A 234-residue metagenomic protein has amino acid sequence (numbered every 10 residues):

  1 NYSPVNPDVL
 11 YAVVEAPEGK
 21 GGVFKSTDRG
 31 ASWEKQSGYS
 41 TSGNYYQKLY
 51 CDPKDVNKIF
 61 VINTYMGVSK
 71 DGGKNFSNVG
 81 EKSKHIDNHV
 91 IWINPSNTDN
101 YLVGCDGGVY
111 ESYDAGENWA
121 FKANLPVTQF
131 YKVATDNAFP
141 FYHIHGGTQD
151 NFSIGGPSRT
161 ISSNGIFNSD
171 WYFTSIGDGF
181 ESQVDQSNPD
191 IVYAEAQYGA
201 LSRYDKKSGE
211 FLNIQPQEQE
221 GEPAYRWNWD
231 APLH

Functional and structural regions predicted by a protein language model:
N1-H234: Beta-propeller blade termini and top-face loops
